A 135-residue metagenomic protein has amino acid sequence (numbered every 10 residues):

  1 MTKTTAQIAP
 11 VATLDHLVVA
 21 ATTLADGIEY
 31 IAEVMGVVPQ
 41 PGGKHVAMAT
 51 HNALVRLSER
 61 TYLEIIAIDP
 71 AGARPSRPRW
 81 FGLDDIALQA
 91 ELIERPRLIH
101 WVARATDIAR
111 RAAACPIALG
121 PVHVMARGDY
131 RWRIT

Functional and structural regions predicted by a protein language model:
T2-I65, D69-R74: Active-site-proximal cofactor/substrate-binding loop regions of enzyme domains
T2-K3, G43, L54-R56, Y62-A67 (+2 more regions): Vicinal oxygen chelate
A12-T23, H51-T61, R74-A113: Vicinal oxygen chelate
E33, I65, L83-D84, R133: Generic signature of intrinsically disordered, low-complexity segments enriched in small/polar residues
M35-G36, W80, P116: Glycine-centered loop/turn motif at secondary-structure junctions
